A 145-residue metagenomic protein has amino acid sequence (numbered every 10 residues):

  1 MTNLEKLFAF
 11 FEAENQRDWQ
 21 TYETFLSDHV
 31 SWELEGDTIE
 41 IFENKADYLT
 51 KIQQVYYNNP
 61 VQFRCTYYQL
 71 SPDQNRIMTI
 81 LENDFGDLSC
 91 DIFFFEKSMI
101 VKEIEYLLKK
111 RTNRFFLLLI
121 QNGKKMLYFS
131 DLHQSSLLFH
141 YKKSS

Functional and structural regions predicted by a protein language model:
M1-Q16, Q20-T24, Q121-G123, L127-H133 (+1 more regions): Short, low-complexity N-terminal intrinsically disordered segments enriched in polar/charged residues
S27-Y68: A solvent-exposed, acidic/Ser-Thr-rich amphipathic alpha-helical stretch
E35, E103-I104: Beta-strand-dense domains in secreted/periplasmic systems and polymorphic toxin scaffolds
I41, D87-S89, K109-N113: A short local loop/turn or secondary-structure capping micro-motif enriched for an aromatic residue
F63, F85-I92: Short, surface-exposed coil-to-beta transition loops
S71-R76, F93-V101: Short, solvent-exposed coil/turn segments at beta-strand boundaries
R76-D84: Short beta-strand segments that buttress and anchor functional surface loops
E105-Y141, S145: Low-complexity, intrinsically disordered terminal/linker segments enriched in charged and Gly/Pro repeats
